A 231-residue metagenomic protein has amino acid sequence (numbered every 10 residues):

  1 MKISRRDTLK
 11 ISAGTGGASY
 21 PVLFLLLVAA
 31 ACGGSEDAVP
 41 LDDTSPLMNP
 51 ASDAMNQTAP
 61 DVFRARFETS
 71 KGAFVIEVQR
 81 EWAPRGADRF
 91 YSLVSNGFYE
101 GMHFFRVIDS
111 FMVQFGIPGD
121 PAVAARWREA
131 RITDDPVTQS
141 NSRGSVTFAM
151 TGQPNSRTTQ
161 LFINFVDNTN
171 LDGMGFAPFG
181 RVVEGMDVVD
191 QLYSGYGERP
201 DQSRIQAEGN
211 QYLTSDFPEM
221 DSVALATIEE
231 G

Functional and structural regions predicted by a protein language model:
I3, L26-V28, C32-G231: Cyclophilin-like peptidyl-prolyl cis-trans isomerases
R5-L9: N-terminal export leaders
K10-A29: N-terminal export signals
